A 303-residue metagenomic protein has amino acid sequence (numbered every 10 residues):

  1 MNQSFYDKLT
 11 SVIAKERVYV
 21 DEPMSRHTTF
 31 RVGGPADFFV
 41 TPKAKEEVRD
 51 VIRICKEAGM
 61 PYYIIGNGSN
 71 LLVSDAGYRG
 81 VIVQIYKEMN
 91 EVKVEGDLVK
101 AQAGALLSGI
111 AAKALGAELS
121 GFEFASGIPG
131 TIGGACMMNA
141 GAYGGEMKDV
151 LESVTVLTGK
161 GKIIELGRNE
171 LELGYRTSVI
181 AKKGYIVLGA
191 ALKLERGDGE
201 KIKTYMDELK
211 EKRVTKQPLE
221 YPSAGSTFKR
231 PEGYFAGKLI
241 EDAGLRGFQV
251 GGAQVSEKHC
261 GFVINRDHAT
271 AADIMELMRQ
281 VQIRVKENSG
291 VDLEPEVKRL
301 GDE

Functional and structural regions predicted by a protein language model:
N2-I132: Anion-binding (especially nucleotide phosphate/pyrophosphate-binding) glycine-rich loop and adjoining beta-alpha core
S4, S25, K43-E46, A105 (+10 more regions): Conserved active-site and cofactor/substrate-binding residues in soluble primary-metabolism enzymes
K8, D50, G109-K113, S153 (+4 more regions): Alpha-helical scaffold segments in soluble metabolic enzymes
Y19-V20, L71, L157-E276, I283-R284 (+1 more regions): Phosphate/pyrophosphate- and phosphate-bearing ligand-binding catalytic cores of soluble enzymes
G33-G34, V40-K45, L72-N90, M137-R168 (+1 more regions): Structural signature of FAD isoalloxazine-binding scaffolds in flavoprotein oxidoreductases
C55-E57, L245, Q280: Short, solvent-exposed amphipathic alpha-helical segments in soluble enzyme and RNA/protein-processing domains
A58, I65-N67, V150, Y221-P222 (+1 more regions): Short, basic and Ser/Thr-rich N-terminal targeting/leader segments
A135-M138, L173: Short Pro/Gly-enriched beta-strand edge/turn motifs at strand-loop
